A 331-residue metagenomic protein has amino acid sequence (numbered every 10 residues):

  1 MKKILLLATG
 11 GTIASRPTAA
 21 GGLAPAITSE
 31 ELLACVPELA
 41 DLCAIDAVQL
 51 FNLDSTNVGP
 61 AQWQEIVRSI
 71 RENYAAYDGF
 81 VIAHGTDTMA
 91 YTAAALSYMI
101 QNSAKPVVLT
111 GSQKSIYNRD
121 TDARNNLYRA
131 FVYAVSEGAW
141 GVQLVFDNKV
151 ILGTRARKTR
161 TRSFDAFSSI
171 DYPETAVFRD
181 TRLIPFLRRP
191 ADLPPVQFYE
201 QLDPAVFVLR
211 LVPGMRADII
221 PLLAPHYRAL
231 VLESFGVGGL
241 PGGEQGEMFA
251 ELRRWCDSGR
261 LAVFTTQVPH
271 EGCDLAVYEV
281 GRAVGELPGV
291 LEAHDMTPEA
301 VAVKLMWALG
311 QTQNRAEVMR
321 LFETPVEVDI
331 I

Functional and structural regions predicted by a protein language model:
M1-E72, R254, H270: ATP/NTP phosphate-donor binding region
K2, L7-G11, T28-S29, A34-L39 (+3 more regions): Accessory alpha-helical/coil subdomains and C-terminal extensions that flank or cap enzyme catalytic cores
R16-A20, A93-A94, R119-D122, L152-K158 (+1 more regions): Short acidic, glycine/serine/threonine-rich loops at helix termini
Y77-M89, H226-G239: Short acidic, glycine-rich surface-loop motifs adjacent to enzyme active sites
A83-K105, G242-E251, V280: Short Gly/Thr/Asp-enriched flexible loops that form oxyanion-binding sites at enzyme active sites
A95-D122, F131-E137, W255-T266: Short, acidic/small-residue loops that bind anionic groups at enzyme active sites
L109-R179: Internal gly/pro-rich beta-alpha loop/helix module that stabilizes soluble enzyme cofactors or their anionic handles
V237-I331: C-terminal non-catalytic interaction/assembly regions of soluble proteins
